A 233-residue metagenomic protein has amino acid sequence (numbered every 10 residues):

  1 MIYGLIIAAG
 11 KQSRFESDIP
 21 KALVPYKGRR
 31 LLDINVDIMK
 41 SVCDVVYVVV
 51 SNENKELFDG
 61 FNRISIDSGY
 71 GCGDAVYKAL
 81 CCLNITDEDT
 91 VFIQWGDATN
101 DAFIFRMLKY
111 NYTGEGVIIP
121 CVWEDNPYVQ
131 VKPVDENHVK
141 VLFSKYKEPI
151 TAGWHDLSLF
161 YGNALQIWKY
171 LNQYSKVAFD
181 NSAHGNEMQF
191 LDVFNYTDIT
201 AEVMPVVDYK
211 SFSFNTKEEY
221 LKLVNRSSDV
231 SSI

Functional and structural regions predicted by a protein language model:
M1-K55, F105: N-terminal glycine-rich phosphate-binding loop and ensuing alpha1 helix
Y3, D44-V46, T90, G116 (+1 more regions): Residues at the starts of beta-strands that form the adenosine-phosphate
A8-A9, V50-N52, D67, W95-D97 (+4 more regions): Fold-independent oxyanion-binding glycine-rich loops and adjacent beta-strand/coil segments at enzyme active sites
I19-P25, I64-I66, K176-V177: Short glycine-enriched, charge-decorated loop/helix-capping segments at active-site entrances that position
L23, R63-I64, V117-I118, A201-P205 (+1 more regions): Conserved beta-strand scaffold positions in the cores of enzyme catalytic domains, especially in NTP/NDP-utilizing
L31-N35, A75-C81, V193: Well-ordered alpha-helical segments embedded in enzymatic catalytic cores
F58-D135, K169: Conserved beta-loop-beta/alpha segment of the NTase-like Rossmann-fold superfamily that binds/positions NTPs
H138-I233: Catalytic-core segments of class I nucleotidyltransferases/pyrophosphorylases that form NMP-activated intermediates
